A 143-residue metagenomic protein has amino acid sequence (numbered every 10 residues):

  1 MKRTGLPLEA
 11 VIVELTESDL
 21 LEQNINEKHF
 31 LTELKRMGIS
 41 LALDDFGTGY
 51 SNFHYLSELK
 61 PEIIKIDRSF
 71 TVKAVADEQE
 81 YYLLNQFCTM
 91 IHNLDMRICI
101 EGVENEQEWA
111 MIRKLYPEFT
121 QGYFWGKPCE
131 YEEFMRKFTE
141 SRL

Functional and structural regions predicted by a protein language model:
M1-K2, I91: Conserved hydrophobic residues forming the short capping helix/wall of the S-adenosyl-L-methionine
R3, H29-M37, Q86: Catalytic-core regions built around general acid/base machinery
A10-N24, M37-L143: EAL-family c-di-GMP phosphodiesterase catalytic domain
